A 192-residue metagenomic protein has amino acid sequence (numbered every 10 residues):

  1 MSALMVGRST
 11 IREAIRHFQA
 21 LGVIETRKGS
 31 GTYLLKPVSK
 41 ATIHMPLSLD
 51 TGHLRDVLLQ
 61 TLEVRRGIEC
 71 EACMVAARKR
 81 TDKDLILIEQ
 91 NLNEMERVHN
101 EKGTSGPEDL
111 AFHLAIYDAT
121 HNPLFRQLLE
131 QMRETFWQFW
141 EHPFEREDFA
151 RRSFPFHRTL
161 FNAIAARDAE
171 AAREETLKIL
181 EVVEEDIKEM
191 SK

Functional and structural regions predicted by a protein language model:
M1-I68, M74: Short linear motifs at protein or domain termini
S2, S9, L59-R66, I86 (+4 more regions): A generic "alpha-helical surface" signal
G22, H99-K102, P123, P143: Amphipathic alpha-helical interaction segments
T42-I43, L49-G52, V64-K83, N91 (+2 more regions): Hydrophobic, amphipathic alpha-helical faces that serve as interaction scaffolds
E89-R97, T104-P107, H113, E130-K192: C-terminal all-alpha effector/ligand-binding and dimerization domain of prokaryotic HTH-type transcriptional repressors
